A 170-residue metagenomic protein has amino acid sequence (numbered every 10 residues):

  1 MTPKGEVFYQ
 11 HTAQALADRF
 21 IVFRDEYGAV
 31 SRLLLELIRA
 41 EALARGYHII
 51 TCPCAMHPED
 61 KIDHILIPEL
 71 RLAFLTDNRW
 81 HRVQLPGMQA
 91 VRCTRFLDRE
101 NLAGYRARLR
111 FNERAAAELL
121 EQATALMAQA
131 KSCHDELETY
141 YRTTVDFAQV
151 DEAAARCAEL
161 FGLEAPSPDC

Functional and structural regions predicted by a protein language model:
M1: The feature marks a conserved, polyanion-engaging helical scaffold used by nucleic-acid processing enzymes and innate
K4-Q10, L16-A42, C170: Glycine-rich phosphate-binding P-loop
F8-H11, K61-D63: Generic recognition of flexible, low-complexity loop/linker segments
Q14-A17, L66-P68: Flexible, charged surface loops at secondary-structure boundaries
D25, G87-D98, L160-P168: Hydrophobic transmembrane alpha-helix bundles
A42-A117, E121: Conserved nucleotide-sensing/catalytic segment adjacent to the nucleotide-binding pocket in NTP-handling enzymes
R114-E136: ATP-hydrolysis module of ASCE/P-loop NTPase motor domains, specifically the Walker B Asp-Glu catalytic pair
C133-C170: NTP-dependent small-molecule kinase module
